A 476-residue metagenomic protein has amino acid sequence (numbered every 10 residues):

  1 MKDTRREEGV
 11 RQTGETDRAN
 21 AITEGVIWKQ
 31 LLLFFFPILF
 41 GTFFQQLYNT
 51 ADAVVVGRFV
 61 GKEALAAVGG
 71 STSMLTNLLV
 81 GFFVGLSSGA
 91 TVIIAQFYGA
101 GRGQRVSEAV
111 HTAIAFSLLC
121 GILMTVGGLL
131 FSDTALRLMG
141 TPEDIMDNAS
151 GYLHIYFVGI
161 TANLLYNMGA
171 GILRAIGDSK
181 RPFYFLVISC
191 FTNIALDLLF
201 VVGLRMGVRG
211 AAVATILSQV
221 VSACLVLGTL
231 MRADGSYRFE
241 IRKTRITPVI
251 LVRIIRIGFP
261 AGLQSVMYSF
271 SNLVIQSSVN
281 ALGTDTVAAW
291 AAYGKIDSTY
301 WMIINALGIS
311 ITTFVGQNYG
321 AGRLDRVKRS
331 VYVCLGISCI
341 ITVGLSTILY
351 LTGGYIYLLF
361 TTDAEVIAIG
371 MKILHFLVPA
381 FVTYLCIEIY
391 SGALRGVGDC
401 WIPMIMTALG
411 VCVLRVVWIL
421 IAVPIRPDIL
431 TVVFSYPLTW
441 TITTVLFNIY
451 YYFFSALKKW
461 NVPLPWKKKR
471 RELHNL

Functional and structural regions predicted by a protein language model:
M1-F35, I94-G159, G203-F259, V315-A380 (+1 more regions): Short alpha-helical transmembrane segments in multi-pass integral membrane proteins
E24, W28-L47, A51, L75-F82 (+8 more regions): Residue-level signal for short hydrophobic patches within transmembrane helices of multi-pass membrane transporters
L33, V56-N77, E143-N148, V208-R209 (+5 more regions): Interfacial/gating helices of multi-pass transporter permease domains
L33-D52, I155, Y166, S189 (+5 more regions): Transmembrane helical elements of multi-pass membrane transporters/channels
F43, L47-A66, L136-E143, L199-M206 (+5 more regions): Helix-terminus/linker motif at the lipid-water interface of multi-pass membrane proteins
Q45, N49-V56, V80-S87, T91 (+17 more regions): Alpha-helical transmembrane segments and their lipid-water interface positions in multi-pass membrane proteins
L65-V126, N163-P182, A289-G353, Y384-T407: Small-residue-rich hydrophobic transmembrane alpha-helices
S87, I155-R174, P182-C190, A211-V226 (+4 more regions): Short runs within selected transmembrane alpha-helices of multi-pass transporters and secretion channels
